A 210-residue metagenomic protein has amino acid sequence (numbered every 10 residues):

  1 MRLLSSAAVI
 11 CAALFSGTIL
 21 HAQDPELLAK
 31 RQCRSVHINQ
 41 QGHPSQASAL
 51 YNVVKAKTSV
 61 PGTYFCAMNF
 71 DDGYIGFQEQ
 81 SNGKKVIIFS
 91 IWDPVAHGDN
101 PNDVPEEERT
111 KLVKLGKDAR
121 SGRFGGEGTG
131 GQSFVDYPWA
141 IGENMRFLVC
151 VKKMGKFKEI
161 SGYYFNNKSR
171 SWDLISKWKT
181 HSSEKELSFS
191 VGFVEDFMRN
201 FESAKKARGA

Functional and structural regions predicted by a protein language model:
M1-S5: Positively charged n-region of N-terminal signal peptides that target proteins for export
A7-G17: Bacterial N-terminal signal peptides
T18-A22: Sec/Tat signal peptide C-region and signal peptidase I cleavage site
Q23-A119: Secretory/extracellular carbohydrate-interaction modules and structurally similar beta-sandwich "look-alikes"
V54-T58, D93, V151-K153, N166 (+1 more regions): Short beta-strand segments enriched in hydrophobic/aromatic residues within well-folded beta-rich domains
F124-N144: Short, aromatic/His-centered strand-loop micro-motif at the edge of beta-sheets
W139-D173: Carbohydrate-binding surfaces in secreted/extracellular proteins
E159-A210: Aromatic sugar-binding interfaces of carbohydrate-active proteins
